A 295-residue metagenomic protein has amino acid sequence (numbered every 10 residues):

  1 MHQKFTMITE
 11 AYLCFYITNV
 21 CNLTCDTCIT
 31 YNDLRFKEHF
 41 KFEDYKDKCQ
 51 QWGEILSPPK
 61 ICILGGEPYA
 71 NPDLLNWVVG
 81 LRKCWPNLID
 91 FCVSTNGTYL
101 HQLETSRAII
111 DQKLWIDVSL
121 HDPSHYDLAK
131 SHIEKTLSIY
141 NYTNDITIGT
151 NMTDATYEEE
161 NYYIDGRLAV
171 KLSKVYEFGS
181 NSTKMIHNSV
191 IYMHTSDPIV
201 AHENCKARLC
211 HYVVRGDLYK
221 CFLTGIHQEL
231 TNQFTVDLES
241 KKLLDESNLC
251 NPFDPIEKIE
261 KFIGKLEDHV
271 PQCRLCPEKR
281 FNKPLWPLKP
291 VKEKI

Functional and structural regions predicted by a protein language model:
M1-T95, L100-T105, Q112: Conserved alpha-helical substructure of the radical SAM core
T9, F40-D44, D73, L128 (+3 more regions): Soluble or luminal CAZymes and related metallo-dependent hydrolases
E10-Y12, K113, A207-R208, V270: Extracellular structured ligand-interaction cores
Y16-V20, I29-T30, L120-D122, G216 (+1 more regions): Short loop/turn segments at strand-loop or loop-helix junctions that form parts of catalytic or ligand-binding pockets
R35-F36, A70-P72, H101-Q102, S124-L128 (+3 more regions): Short catalytic/ligand-binding loop motif for oxyanion handling, primarily in non-cytosolic enzymes, centered on
D44, H132, K258-K261: Exposed alpha-helical structural elements
N71-L209, V213: Conserved AdoMet/S-adenosylmethionine-binding subsite of the radical SAM
S182-I295: Accessory C-terminal segments flanking Radical SAM cores
